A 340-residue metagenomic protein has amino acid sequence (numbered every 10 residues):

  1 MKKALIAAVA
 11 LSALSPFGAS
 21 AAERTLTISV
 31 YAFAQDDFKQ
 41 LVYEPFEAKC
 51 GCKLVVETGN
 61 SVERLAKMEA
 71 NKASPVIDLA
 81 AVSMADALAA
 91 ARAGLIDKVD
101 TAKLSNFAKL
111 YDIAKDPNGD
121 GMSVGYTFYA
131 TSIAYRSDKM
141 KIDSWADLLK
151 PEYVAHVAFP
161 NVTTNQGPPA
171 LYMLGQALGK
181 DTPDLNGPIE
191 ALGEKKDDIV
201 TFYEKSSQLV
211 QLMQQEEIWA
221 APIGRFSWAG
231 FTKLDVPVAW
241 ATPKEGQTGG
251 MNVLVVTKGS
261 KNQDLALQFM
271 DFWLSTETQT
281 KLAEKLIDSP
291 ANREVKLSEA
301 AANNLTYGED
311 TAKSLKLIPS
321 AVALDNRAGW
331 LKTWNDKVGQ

Functional and structural regions predicted by a protein language model:
A22-L88: Early extracytoplasmic/lumenal segment of secretory-pathway proteins
A32-K39, V76-E217: Extracytoplasmic ligand-binding site segments that recognize negatively charged/polar headgroups
A85-A89, Q214-Q215, W219-P237: A ligand-binding cleft/hinge motif common to bilobed small-molecule-binding domains
D97-N106, G121-S123, W219-A220, V236-T248 (+1 more regions): Short beta-strand->loop
Y129, E190-K195, Y203, L234-K258 (+1 more regions): Periplasmic-binding protein-like
S132-K139, M173-A177, G250-Q263, K281-K285: A bilobed periplasmic-binding-protein/Venus flytrap-type ligand-binding module shared by bacterial periplasmic
T257-L315: Mature extracytoplasmic/periplasmic domains
E299-Q340: Extracellular/periplasmic bilobal clamshell ligand-binding domains
